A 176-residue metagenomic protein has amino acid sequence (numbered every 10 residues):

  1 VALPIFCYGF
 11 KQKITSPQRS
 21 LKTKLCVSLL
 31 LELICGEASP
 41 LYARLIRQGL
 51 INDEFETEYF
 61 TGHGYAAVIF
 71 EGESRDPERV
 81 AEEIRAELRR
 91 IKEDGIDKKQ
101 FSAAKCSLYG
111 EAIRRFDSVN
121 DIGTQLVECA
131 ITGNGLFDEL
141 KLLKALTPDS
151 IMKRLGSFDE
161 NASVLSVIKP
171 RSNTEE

Functional and structural regions predicted by a protein language model:
V1-R44: His/Glu-based metal-binding/catalytic segments typifying zinc-dependent metallopeptidases
C7-K13, Y42-I91, K98-A145, A162-P170: M16 family metallopeptidases and their MPP-like homologs
Q18-L21, A81, V119-D121, E176: Short conserved micro-motifs at the rims of enzyme active sites and ligand-binding pockets
L33-I34, T57, E93, S150: Alpha-helical protein-protein interaction elements
C35, E58-F60, S157: Generic marker of residues within folded, mature protein domains
P148, M152-E176: Proteolytic maturation boundary segments
